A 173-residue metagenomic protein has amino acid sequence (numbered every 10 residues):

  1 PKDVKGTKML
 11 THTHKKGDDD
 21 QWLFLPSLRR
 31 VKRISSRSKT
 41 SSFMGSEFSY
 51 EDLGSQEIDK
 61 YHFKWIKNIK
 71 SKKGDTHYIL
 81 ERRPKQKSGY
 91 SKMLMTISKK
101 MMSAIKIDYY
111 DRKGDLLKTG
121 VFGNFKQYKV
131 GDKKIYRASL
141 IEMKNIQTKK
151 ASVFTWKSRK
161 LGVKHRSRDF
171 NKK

Functional and structural regions predicted by a protein language model:
P1-P26: N-terminal mature ectodomain segment of secretory-pathway/periplasmic proteins
L10, D20, R30, I34 (+2 more regions): Gly/Pro-enriched, hydrophobic low-complexity segments that function as extracytoplasmic propeptides/linkers
I58-N68: Surface-exposed, charged, gly/pro-rich loop-and-adjacent secondary-structure segments at domain edges
